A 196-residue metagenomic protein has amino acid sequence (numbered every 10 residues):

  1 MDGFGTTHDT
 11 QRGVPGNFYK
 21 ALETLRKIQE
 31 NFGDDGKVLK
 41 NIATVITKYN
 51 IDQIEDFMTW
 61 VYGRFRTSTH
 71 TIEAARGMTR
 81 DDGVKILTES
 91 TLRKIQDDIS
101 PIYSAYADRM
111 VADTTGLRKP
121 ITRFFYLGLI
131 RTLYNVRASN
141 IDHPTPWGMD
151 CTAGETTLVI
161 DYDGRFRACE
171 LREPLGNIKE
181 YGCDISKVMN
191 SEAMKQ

Functional and structural regions predicted by a protein language model:
M1-T152, V159-D163, E173-G176: Radical SAM enzyme [4Fe-4S]-AdoMet core and its adjacent flexible, acidic and glycine-rich loops/tails across
G148, R165, L171-Q196: Membrane-interface junctions of multi-pass transporters
G154, C169: Exposed loop/turn and edge beta-strand positions of beta-sandwich/beta-sheet ligand-binding modules
